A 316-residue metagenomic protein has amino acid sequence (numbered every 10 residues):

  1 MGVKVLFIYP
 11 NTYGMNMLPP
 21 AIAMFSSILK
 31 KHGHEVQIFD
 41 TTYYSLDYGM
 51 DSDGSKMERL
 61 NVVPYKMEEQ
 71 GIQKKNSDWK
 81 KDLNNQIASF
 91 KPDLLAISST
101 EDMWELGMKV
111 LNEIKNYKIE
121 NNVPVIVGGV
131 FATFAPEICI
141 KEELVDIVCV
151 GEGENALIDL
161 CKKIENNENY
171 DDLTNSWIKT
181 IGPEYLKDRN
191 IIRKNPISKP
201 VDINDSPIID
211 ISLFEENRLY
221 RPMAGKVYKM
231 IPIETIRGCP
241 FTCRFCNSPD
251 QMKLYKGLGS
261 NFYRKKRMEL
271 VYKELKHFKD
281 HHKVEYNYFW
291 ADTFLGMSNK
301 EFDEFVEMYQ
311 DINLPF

Functional and structural regions predicted by a protein language model:
M1-K4, Y228-K229: A short, charged/proline- and glycine-enriched loop that marks the coil->beta-strand transition at the N-terminal
V3-G14, A291: Nucleotide-activated donor-dependent transferases that construct or modify glycoconjugates
K4, A21, F25-L29, E35-I38 (+2 more regions): Glycine-rich beta-alpha loop elements in corrinoid/cobalamin-binding modules across cobalamin-dependent enzymes
I8, S98, I126-G128, E234 (+1 more regions): A cross-family glycoside hydrolase active-site/sugar-binding cleft signature
M15, L46-Y48, W104, A135 (+3 more regions): Generic structural signal for helix capping and beta-alpha/helix-loop junctions
M17-M24, E301: Conserved alpha-helical elements of sugar-nucleotide-dependent glycosyltransferases
S45-P64: N-terminal beta-loop-helix "entrance" segment that forms/cooperates in small-molecule cofactor or anionic ligand
D188-I191, N204-F316: Radical SAM [4Fe-4S] cluster-binding motif and immediate context
